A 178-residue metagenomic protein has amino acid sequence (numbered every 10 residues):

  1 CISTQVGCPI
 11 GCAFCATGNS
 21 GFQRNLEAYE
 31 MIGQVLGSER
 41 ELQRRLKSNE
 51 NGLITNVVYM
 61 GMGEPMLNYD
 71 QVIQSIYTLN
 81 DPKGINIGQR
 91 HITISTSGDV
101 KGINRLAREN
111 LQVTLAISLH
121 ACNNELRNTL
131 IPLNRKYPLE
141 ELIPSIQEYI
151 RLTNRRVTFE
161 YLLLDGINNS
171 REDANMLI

Functional and structural regions predicted by a protein language model:
C1-G37: Canonical Radical SAM [4Fe-4S] cluster-binding loop centered on the CxxxCxxC motif and its immediate flanking residues
R40-I178: Conserved AdoMet/S-adenosylmethionine-binding subsite of the radical SAM
